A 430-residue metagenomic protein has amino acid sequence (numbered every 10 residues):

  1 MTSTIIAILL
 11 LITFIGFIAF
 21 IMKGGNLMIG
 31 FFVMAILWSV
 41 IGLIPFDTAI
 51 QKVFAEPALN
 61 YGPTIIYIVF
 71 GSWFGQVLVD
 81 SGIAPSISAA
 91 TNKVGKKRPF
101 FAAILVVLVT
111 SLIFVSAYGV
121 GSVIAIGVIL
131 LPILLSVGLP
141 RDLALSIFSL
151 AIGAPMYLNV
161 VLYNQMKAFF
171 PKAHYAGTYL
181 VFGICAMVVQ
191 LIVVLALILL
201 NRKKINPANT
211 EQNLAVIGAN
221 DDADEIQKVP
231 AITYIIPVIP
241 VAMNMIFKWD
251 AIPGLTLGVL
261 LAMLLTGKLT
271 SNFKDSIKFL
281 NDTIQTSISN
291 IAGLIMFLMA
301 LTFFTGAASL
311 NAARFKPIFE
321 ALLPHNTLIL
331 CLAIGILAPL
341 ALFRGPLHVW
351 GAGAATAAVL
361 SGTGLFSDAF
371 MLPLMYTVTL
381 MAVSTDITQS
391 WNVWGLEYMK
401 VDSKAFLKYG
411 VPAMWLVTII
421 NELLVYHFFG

Functional and structural regions predicted by a protein language model:
M1-F70, Q76-S81, P85-S88, R98 (+3 more regions): N-terminal alpha-helical transmembrane segments of multi-pass membrane transport and channel/translocase proteins
M1-I5, M22-G24, Q51-P63, K172-I184 (+4 more regions): Interfacial loop-to-helix junctions that mark the boundaries of transmembrane helices in multi-pass membrane
T2-F14, L37-P45, L180-T283: Long, contiguous bundles of hydrophobic transmembrane helices that form the permeation core of multi-pass
G16-M22, T110-V115, I239-K248, A341-L342: Hydrophobic alpha-helical transmembrane segments
M22-N26, I44, A117-Y118, N244-P253 (+3 more regions): Transmembrane helix interruption/hinge and helix-loop junction motifs
D47-P132, K278-G362: Membrane-embedded alpha-helical segments and adjacent helix-loop junctions characteristic of multi-pass solute
V123-L143, Q165-G177, L328-V383, Y398-M399: Membrane-interfacial helix-loop connectors
L131-D224, K228, W391-G430: Membrane-core helix-loop-helix motifs of multi-pass transport proteins
